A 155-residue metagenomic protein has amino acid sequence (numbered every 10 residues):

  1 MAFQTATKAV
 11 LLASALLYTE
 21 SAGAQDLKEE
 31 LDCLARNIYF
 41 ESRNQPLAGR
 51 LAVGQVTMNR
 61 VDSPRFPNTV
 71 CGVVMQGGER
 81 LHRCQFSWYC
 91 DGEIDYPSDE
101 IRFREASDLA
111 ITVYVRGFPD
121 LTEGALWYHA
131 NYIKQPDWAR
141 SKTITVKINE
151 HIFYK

Functional and structural regions predicted by a protein language model:
M1-V10: Bacterial N-terminal signal peptides that target proteins for export
L11-L16: Hydrophobic helical h-region of N-terminal Sec-dependent signal peptides in bacterial secretory/periplasmic proteins
T19-E20: N-terminal signal peptide c-region/cleavage motif recognized by signal peptidases
G23-K155: Bacterial extracytoplasmic/cell-wall-associated proteins, especially those involved in peptidoglycan
